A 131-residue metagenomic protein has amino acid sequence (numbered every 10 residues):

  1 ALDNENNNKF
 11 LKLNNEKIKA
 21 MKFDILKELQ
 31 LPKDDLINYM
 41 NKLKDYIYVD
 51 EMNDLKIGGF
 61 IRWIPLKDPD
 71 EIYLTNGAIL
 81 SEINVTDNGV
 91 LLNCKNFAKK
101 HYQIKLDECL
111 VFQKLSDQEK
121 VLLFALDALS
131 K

Functional and structural regions predicted by a protein language model:
A1-E28: Extended boundary segments
A1-N7, F97-K131: Intrinsically disordered, low-complexity, charged/polar segments
M21-I57: Mixed-charge, Lys/Arg-rich low-complexity intrinsically disordered regions
M52-D70: Short coil-to-beta transition motif at edge beta-strands of beta-rich domains
I57-F60, G77, G89-V90: Short, surface-exposed beta-edge/turn micro-motifs
D68-N88: Short beta-strand-centered aromatic/proline hotspots
S81-H101: Basic/aromatic-rich interaction segments and small domains that mediate binding to polyanionic partners
